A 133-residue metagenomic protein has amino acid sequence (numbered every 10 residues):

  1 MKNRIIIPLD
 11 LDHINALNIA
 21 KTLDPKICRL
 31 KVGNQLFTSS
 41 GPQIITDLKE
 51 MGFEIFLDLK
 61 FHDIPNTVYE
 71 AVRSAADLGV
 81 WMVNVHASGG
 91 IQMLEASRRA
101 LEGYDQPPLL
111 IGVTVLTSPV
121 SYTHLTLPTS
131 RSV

Functional and structural regions predicted by a protein language model:
M1-L57, F61-I91, L125: Conserved N-terminal beta1-alpha1 strand-loop-helix module at the mouth
I14, S118-V120: Short, acidic Gly/Pro/Ser/Thr-rich loop/turn segments
F53, Q106-P108: A short helix->loop->beta-strand "cap" motif at the edges of active sites that frequently abuts
V68, E95-A96, S121-Y122: Short, well-ordered secondary-structure micro-motifs
I91-Q106: Short amphipathic alpha-helices and their capping/turn segments at secondary-structure boundaries
L109-L116: Non-cysteine beta-strand/loop elements that form the S-adenosyl-L-methionine
T123-T129: Conserved small/polar residues in nucleotide/adenosyl-binding loops
